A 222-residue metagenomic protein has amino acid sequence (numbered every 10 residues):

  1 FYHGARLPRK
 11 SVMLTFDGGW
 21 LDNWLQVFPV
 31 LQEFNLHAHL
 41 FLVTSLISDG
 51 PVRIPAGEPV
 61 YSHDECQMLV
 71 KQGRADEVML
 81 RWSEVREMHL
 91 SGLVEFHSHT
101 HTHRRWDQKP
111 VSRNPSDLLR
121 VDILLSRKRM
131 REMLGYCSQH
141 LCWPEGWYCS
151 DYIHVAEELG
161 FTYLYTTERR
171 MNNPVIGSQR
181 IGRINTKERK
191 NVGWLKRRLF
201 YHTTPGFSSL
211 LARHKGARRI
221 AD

Functional and structural regions predicted by a protein language model:
F1-T15, L21-D22, Q108-D222: C-terminal active-site subregion of NodB/CE4 polysaccharide deacetylases
R9-V12, Q32-W147, I181: Metal-dependent polysaccharide deacetylase catalytic core of the NodB/CE4 family, i.e., the active-site-bearing domain
W20-L21, T102: Short, glycine/acidic-enriched loop or turn micro-motifs at the edges of active sites
D22-F28: Extended hydrophobic secondary-structure segments
L25, P51-R53, Y152-H154: A short acidic (Asp/Glu
P29, R86, I153-H154: Alpha-helical segments flanking ligand/cofactor-binding loops in enzyme cores
